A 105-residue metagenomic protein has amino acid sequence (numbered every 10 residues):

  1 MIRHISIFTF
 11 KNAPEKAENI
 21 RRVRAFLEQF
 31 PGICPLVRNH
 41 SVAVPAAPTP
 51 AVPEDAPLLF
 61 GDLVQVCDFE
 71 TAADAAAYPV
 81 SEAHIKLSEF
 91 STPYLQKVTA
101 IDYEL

Functional and structural regions predicted by a protein language model:
M1-V66, E70-A77, Y103-L105: Short S/T/G/P-rich N-terminal loop/turn motif that feeds into the first structured element of a domain
H4, S81-H84: Histidine-centered active-site/metal-ligand motif
L27-P31, A83-L95: A common structural junction motif
L36-N39, F90-D102: Conserved short beta-strand edge segments in small beta-sheet-based binding/regulatory domains
A76-P79, S88: A short local structural element in Rossmann-fold oxidoreductases
